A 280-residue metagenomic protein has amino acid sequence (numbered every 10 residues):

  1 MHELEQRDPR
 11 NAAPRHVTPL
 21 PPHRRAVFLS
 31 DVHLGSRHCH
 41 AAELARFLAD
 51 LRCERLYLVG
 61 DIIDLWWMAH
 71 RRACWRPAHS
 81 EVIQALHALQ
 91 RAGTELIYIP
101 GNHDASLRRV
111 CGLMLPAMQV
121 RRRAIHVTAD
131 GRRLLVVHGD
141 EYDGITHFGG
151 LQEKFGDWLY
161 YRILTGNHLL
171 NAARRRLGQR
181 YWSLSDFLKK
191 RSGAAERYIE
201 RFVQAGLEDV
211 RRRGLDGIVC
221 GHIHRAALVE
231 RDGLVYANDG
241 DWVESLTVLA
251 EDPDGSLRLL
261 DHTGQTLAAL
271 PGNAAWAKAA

Functional and structural regions predicted by a protein language model:
H2-R7, V17-R25, S36-A129: Core catalytic region of metal-dependent phosphoesterases/phosphodiesterases, especially metallo-beta-lactamase-like
L4-E5, D241-A280: Long, positively charged, glycine-interspersed low-complexity recognition regions
R25-H33, M68-R72, F187-A194: Short, basic, glycine/proline-bearing loop/turn elements
A26-F28, L56-L58, L135, V219: Residue-level marker for buried hydrophobic side chains located in beta-strands that build the well-ordered beta-sheet
S30-H33, D61-I62, N102-H103, G139-E141 (+3 more regions): Active-site metal-binding loops of divalent metal-dependent hydrolases
W67-A69, R108-V110, T146-H147, L228-E230 (+2 more regions): Short glycine-/acidic-enriched loop or helix-start segments at secondary-structure transitions that form or flank
A117-R123, L135, D140, I145-F155 (+1 more regions): Conserved beta-sheet core of the metallophosphoesterase superfamily
V137-F202: Active-site-proximal loop/helix segment associated with metal-binding centers of metalloenzymes
